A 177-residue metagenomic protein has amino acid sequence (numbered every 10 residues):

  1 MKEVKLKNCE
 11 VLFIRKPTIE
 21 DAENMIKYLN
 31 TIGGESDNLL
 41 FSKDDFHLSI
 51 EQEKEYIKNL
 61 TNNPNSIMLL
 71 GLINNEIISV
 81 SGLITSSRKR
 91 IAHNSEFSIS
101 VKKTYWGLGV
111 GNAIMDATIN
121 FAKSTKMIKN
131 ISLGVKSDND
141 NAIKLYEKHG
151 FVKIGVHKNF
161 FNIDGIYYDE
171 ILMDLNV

Functional and structural regions predicted by a protein language model:
M1-N8, I166-V177: Terminal substrate-recognition subdomain of acyl/acetyltransferases
K7, D45-T104, N176: Acetyl-CoA-dependent GNAT
L12-N24: A short beta-loop-alpha structural element at the N-terminal edge of CoA-dependent acyl/N-acetyltransferase catalytic
K27-D44: Helix-loop element at the rim of GNAT/NAT acetyltransferase active sites that forms part of the acceptor-substrate
V101, G107-A122, I143-K148: Conserved acetyl-CoA-binding loop-helix of GNAT-fold acetyltransferases
M115, A122-G134: Conserved GNAT acetyl-CoA-binding A-motif
S132-V135, E147-Y168: Conserved catalytic-core motifs of GNAT/GCN5-like acyltransferases
